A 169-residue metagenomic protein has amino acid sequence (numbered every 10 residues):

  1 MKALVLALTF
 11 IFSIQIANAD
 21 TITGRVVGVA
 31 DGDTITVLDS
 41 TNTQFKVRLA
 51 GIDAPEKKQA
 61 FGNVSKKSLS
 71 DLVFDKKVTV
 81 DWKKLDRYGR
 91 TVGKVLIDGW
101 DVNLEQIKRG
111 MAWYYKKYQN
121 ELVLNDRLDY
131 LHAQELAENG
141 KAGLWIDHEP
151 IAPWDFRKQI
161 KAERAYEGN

Functional and structural regions predicted by a protein language model:
K2, L8, Q15-N169: Small beta-barrel nucleic-acid-binding modules, primarily SNase/OB-fold domains and secondarily Tudor-like barrels
